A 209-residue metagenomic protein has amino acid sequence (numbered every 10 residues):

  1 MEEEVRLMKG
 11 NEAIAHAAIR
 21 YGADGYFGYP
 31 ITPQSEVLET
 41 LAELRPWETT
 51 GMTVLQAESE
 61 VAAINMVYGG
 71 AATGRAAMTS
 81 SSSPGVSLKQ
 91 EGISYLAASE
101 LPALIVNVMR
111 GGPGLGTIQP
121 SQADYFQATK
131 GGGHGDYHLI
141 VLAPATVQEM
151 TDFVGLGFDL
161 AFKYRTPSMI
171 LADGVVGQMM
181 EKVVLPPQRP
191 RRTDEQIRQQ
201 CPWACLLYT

Functional and structural regions predicted by a protein language model:
M1-G131, H138, G174: Thiamine diphosphate
P30-P33, P102, P113, P144 (+3 more regions): Proline-rich intrinsically disordered, low-complexity coils
A42-L44, S94-A97, G155-L160, L185-Q188: Short, solvent-exposed amphipathic alpha-helical segments in soluble enzyme and RNA/protein-processing domains
N65-M66, D152, M180-E181: Short, solvent-exposed polar/charged micro-motifs at secondary-structure junctions
P120-G174, R198-Q200: Conserved thiamine diphosphate
R165-L207: Conformationally flexible catalytic loops at phosphate/diphosphate-handling active centers
